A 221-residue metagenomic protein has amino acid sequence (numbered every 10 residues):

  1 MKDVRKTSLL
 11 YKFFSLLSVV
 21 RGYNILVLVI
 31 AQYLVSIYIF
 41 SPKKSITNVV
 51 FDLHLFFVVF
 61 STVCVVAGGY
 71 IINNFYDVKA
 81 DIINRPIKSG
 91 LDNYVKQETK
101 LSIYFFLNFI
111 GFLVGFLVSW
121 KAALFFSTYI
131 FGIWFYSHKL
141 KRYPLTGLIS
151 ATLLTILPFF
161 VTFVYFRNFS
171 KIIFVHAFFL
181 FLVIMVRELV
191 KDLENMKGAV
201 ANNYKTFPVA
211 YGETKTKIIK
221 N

Functional and structural regions predicted by a protein language model:
M1-N221: Multi-pass alpha-helical membrane architecture of UbiA-family and related isoprenoid/lipid prenyltransferases
